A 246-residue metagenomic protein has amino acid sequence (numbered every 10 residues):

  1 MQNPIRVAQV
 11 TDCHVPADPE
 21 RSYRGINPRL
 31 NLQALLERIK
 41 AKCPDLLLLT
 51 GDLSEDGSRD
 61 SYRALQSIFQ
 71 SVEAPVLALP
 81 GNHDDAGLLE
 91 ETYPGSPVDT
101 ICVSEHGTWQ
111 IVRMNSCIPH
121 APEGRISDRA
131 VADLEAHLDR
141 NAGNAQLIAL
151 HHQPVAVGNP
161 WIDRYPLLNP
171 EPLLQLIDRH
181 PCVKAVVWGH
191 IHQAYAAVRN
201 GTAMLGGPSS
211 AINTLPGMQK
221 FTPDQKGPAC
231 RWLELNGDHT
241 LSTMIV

Functional and structural regions predicted by a protein language model:
M1-A64, V157: N-terminal active-site segment of His-dependent metallophosphoesterases
P4, L176-D178, V198-V246: Binuclear metal-dependent phosphoesterase catalytic core
P4-A17, T108-I118, L147-L150, T202-P208 (+1 more regions): Active-site-proximal beta-strand elements of phosphoester/diester hydrolases
A8-L30, A86-P97, P119-D128, G217-P223: Acidic/histidine-rich helix-loop elements that form or flank divalent-metal/phosphate-binding sites at the catalytic
D12, G51-D52, G81, H151 (+1 more regions): Active-site glycine-centered loops adjacent to acidic/histidine catalytic or metal-binding residues that shape
P19-E20, L49-Q70, D85-V98, G124 (+2 more regions): Metal-dependent catalytic neighborhoods of phosphoester/phosphodiester hydrolases
L35-L46, E123-A203, H239-L241: His/acidic metal-ligating clusters that form di-metal
V76-G87: A short, structured active-site edge motif that brings together acidic residues
